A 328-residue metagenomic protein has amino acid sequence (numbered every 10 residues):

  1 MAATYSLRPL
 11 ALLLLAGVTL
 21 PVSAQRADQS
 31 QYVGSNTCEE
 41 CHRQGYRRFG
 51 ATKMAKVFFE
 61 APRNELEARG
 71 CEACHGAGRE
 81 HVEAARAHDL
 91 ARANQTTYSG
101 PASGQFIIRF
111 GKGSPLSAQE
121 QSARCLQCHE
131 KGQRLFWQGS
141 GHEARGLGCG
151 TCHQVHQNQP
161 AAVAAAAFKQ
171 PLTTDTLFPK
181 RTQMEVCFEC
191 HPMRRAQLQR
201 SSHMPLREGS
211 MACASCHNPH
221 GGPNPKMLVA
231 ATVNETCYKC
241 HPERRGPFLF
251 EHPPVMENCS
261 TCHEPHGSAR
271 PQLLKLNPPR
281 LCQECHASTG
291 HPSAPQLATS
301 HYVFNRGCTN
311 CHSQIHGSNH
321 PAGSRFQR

Functional and structural regions predicted by a protein language model:
M1-A11: Bacterial N-terminal signal peptides that target proteins for export
A11-L12, V22: Cleavable N-terminal signal peptides
S23-R328: Short sequence/structural segments immediately N-terminal
